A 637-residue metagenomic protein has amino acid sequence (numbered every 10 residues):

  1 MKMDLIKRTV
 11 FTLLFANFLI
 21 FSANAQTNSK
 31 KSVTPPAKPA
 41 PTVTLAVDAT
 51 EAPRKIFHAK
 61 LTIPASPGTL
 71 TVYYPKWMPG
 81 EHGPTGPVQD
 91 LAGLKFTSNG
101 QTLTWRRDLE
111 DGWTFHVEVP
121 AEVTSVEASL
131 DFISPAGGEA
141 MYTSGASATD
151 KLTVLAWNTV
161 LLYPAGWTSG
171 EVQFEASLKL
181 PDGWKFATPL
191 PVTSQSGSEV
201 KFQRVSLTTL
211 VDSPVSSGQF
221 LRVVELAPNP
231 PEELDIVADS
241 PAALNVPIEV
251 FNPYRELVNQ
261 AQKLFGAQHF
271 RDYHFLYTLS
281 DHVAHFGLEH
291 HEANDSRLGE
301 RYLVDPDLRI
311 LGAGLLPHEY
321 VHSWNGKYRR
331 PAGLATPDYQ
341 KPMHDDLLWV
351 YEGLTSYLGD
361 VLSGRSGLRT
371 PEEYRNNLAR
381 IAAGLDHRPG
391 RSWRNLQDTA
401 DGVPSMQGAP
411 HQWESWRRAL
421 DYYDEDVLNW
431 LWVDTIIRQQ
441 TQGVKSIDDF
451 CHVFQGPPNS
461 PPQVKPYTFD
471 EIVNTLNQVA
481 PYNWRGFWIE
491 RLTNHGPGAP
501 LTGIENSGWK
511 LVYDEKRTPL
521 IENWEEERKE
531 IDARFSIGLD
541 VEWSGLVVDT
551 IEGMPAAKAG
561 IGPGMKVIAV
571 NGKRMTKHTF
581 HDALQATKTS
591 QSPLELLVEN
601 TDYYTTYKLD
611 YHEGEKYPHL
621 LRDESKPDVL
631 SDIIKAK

Functional and structural regions predicted by a protein language model:
M1-K7: N-terminal secretory signal peptides that target proteins for export/translocation
V10-S22: Bacterial N-terminal signal peptides
A25-K38, R301, D632-K637: Compositionally biased, proline/threonine/alanine/serine-rich low-complexity intrinsically disordered stretches
K30-W77, N158-T159: Early extracytoplasmic/domain-onset interaction patches
T42-T44, I56-K60, T69-T71, G112-T114 (+6 more regions): Intrinsic-disorder/low-complexity, polar/charged segments enriched in Ser/Thr/Lys/Arg/Asp/Glu/Gln
T50, T62-P64, P79, P84-G93 (+3 more regions): Non-catalytic architectural context of zinc metalloproteases
L61, R222-L348, L354, L358: Juxtacatalytic substrate-recognition/specificity segment
G359, R369-K637: C-terminal recognition in membrane/secretory proteostasis and scaffolding
